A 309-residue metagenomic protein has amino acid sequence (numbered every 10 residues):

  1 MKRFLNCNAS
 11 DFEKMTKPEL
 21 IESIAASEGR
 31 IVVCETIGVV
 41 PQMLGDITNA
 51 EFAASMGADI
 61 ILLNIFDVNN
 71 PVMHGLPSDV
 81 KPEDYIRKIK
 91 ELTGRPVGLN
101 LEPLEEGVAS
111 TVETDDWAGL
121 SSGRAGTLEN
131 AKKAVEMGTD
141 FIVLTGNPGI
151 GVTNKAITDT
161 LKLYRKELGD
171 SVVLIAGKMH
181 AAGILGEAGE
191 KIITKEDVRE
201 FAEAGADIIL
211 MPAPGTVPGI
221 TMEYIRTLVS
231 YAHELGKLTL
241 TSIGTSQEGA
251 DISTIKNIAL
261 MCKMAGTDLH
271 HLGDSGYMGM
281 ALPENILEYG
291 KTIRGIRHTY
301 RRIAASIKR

Functional and structural regions predicted by a protein language model:
M1-E35, I47, P82-P103, R226-S230 (+1 more regions): N-terminal amphipathic alpha-helix/helix-capping segment at the start of soluble metabolic enzymes
A9-D11, I37-P41, G119-S121, G186-G189 (+1 more regions): Short, flexible loop segments at the rims of nucleotide/cofactor-binding pockets, characterized by
I24, E28, I65, T93 (+5 more regions): Structural signal for hydrophobic packing residues in well-ordered secondary-structure cores of soluble enzyme domains
E35-P41, F66, N100-E106, N147-G149 (+6 more regions): Active-site beta-loop-alpha junctions enriched in small/polar residues
D46-N69, H74-L76, T111-K237, S253-L272 (+1 more regions): Alpha/beta enzyme core
F66, S78-G126: A generic, well-ordered mixed alpha/beta core segment in the N-terminal half of proteins
M73-I86, L228, M264, S275-A305: C-terminal helical cap(s) of enzyme catalytic domains, especially alpha/beta-barrels
